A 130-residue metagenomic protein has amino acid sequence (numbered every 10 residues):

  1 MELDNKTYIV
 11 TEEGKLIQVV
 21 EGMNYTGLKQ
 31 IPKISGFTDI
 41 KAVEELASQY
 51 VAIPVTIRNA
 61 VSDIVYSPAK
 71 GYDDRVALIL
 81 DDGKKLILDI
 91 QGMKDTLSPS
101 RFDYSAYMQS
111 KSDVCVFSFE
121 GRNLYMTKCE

Functional and structural regions predicted by a protein language model:
M1-E130: Charged, solvent-exposed interaction patches on well-folded alpha/beta domains that mediate macromolecular contacts
